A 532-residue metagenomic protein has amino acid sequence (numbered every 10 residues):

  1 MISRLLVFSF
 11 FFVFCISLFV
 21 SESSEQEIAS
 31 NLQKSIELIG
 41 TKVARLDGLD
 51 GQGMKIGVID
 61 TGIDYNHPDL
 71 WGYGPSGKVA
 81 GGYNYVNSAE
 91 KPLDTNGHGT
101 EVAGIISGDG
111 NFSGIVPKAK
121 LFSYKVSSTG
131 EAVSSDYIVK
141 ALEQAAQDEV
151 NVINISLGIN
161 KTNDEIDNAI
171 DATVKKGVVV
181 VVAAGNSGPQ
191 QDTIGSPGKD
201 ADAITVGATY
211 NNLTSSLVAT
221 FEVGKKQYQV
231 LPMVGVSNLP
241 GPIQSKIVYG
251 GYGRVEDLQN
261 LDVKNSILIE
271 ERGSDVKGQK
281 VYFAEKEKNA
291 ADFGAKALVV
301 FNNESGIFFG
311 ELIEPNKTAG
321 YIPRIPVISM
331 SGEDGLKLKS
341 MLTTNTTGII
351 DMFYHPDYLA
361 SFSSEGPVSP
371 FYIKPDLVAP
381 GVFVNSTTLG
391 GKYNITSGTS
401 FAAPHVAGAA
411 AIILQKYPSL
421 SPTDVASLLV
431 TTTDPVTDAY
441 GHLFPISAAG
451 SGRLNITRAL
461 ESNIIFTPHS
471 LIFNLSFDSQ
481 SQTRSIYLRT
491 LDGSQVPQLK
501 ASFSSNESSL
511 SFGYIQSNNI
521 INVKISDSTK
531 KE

Functional and structural regions predicted by a protein language model:
S24-V58, Y65, Y83-G97, E256-Q259 (+4 more regions): N-terminal domain-start motif of subtilase-like serine proteases
Q33-S35, V152, T205, P323-M341 (+3 more regions): C-terminal subdomain of the subtilisin-like protease fold in secreted/lumenal serine endopeptidases
R45-G81, A89-S134, K175, S196-A203 (+4 more regions): Subtilisin-like serine protease catalytic core
Q52-G53, D478-S485, K530-E532: Short, solvent-exposed loop/turn segments enriched in Ser/Thr/Gly
T61, V86-K161, G207-N212, I247-L258 (+1 more regions): Subtilisin-like peptidase catalytic core
A103-I106, F122-S127, T193-S196, Q279 (+2 more regions): Hydrolase catalytic cores
T193-P375, A379, L389: Structured lumen-facing ectodomains of secretory-pathway proteins
A439-Y440, I465-P468, G493-K531: Surface-exposed binding patches on compact interaction domains or structured appendages
